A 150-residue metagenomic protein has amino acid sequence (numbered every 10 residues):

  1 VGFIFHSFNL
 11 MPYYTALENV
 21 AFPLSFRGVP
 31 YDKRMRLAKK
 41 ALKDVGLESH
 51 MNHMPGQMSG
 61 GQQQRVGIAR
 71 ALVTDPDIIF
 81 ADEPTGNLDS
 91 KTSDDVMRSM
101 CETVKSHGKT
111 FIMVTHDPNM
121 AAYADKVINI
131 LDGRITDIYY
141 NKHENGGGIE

Functional and structural regions predicted by a protein language model:
V1-Y123, N129-I130: ABC family nucleotide-binding domain
K126, R134-E150: Conserved beta-strand-loop-alpha-helix hinge in the C-terminal portion of ABC ATPase nucleotide-binding domains
